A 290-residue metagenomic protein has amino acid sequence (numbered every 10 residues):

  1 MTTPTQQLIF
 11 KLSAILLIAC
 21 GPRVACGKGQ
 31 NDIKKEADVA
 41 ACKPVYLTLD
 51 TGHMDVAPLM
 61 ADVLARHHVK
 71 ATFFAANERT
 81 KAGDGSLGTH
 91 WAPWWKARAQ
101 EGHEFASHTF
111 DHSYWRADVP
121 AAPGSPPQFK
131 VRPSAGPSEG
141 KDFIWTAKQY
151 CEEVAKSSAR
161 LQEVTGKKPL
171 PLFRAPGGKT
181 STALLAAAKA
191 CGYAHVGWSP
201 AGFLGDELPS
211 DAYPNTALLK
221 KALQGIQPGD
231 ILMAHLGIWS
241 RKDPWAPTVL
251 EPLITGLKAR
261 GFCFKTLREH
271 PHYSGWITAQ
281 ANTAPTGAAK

Functional and structural regions predicted by a protein language model:
T2-T48, H53-H67, G83-K96, E101 (+2 more regions): N-terminal pre-catalytic segment of deacetylase/amide-hydrolase enzymes
N31-D142, E153-P171, W245: Active-site beta->alpha N-cap acidic-glycine motif
L49-G52, F74-E78, H108-H112, A175-G178 (+3 more regions): Active-site-proximal beta-strand/loop segments in catalytic clefts of secreted hydrolases
D50-A57, D84-W91, F143-V154, G177-S181 (+4 more regions): Solvent-exposed, acidic/flexible segments
P58, D62, K96, K148 (+8 more regions): Solvent-exposed, polar/charged alpha-helical surfaces in well-ordered, non-transmembrane soluble domains, broadly
E163-A188: Basic- and aromatic-lined ligand-binding clefts that recognize polyanionic substrates
K179-G225, G261-Y273: His/Asp/Glu-enriched short active-site or ligand-binding loop at hydrolase and phosphoryl-transfer sites
L219-T266: Catalytic grooves of carbohydrate-active enzymes
